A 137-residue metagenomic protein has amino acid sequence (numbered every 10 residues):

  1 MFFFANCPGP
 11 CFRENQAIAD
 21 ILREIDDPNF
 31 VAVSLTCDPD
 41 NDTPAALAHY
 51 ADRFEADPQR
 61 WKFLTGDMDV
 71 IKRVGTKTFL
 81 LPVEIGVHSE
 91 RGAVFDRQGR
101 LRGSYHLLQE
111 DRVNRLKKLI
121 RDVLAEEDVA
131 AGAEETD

Functional and structural regions predicted by a protein language model:
M1-F3, S34, V94: Structural cue for short, hydrophobic secondary-structure segments
M1-I18: Short active-site neighborhood of thiol/selenol oxidoreductases, capturing the structured segment around
G9, A45, K72-R73, G103 (+1 more regions): Alpha-helical elements of the RecA-like P-loop NTPase motor core of helicases
R13-V74: Structural microenvironment flanking redox-active thiols in thiol-disulfide oxidoreductases
W61, T78-A93: Structural micro-motif
G75-L81, G99-R100: Short, surface-exposed amphipathic charged segments that create phosphate/polyanion-binding patches used for binding
G86-D137: Thiol-/selenol-based redox modules, centered on thioredoxin-like and closely related oxidoreductase domains
